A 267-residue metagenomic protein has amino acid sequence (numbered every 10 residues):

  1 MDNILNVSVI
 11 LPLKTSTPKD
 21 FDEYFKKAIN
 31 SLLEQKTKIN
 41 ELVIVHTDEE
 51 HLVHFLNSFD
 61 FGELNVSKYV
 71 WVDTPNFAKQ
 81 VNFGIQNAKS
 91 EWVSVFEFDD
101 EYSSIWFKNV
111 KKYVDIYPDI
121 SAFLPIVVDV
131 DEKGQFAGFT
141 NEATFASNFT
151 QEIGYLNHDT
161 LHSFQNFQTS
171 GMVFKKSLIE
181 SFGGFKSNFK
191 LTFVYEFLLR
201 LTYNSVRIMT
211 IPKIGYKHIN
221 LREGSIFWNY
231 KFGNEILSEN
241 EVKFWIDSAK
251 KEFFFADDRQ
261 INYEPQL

Functional and structural regions predicted by a protein language model:
K27-I39: Short, acidic, metal-binding catalytic loop of nucleotide-sugar glycosyltransferases
N40-E49, V70-D73: Short beta-strand/loop segment that forms part of the nucleotide-sugar
V72-A88: Glycine-rich, basic loop-to-helix element that forms the pyrophosphate-binding segment of sugar-nucleotide handling
V93: Short aromatic/hydrophobic "clamp" motif used to bind/position activated sugar donors
I105-F139: Conserved donor NDP-sugar-binding/catalytic core segment of glycosyltransferases
Q135-N141, F189-K190, Y203-R207, I211-K243: Nucleotide-sugar-dependent glycosyltransferase catalytic core
E142-F164: Short, flexible, basic/aromatic active-site loop/helix in glycosyltransferases
K190-F197: Acidic donor-binding loop at a coil-to-helix junction in glycosyltransferase catalytic cores that engages
